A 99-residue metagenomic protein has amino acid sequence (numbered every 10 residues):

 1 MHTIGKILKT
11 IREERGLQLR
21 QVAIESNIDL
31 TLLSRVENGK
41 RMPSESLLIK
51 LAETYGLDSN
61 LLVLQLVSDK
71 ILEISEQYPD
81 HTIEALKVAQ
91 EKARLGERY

Functional and structural regions predicted by a protein language model:
M1-E14: A short, Lys/Arg-rich alpha-helix, primarily the initiator
E13, I24, E53: Alpha-helical residues within the helix-turn-helix
G16-S34: Short alpha-helical DNA-recognition segment
N27, S44-L61: DNA major-groove recognition helix of helix-turn-helix/homeodomain DNA-binding modules
L61-Y99: Short, charged recognition helix plus adjacent turn of helix-turn-helix-like nucleic-acid-binding domains
